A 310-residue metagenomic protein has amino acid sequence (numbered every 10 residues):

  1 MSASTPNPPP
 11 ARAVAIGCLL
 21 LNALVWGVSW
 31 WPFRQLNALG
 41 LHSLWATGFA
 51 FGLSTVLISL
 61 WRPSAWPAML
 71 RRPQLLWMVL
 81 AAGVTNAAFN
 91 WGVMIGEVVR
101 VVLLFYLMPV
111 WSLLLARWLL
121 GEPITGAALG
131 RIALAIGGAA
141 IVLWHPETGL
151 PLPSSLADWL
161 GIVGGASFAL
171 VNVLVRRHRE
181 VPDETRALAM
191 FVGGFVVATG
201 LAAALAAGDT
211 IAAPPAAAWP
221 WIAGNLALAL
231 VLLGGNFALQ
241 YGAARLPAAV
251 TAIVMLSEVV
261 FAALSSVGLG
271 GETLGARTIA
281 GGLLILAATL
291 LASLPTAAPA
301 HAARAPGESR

Functional and structural regions predicted by a protein language model:
M1-W45, A133-A140, L150-R177, G307-R310: Glycine-/small-residue-enriched transmembrane alpha-helix faces in small-molecule transporters and effluxers
V14-C18, S43-L60, R131-L134, L156-W159 (+2 more regions): Hydrophobic alpha-helical transmembrane segments of multi-pass integral membrane proteins, especially transporters
V14-N22, A65-A88, I132, S155-G164 (+3 more regions): Loop-to-transmembrane-helix transition segments
V28, A65-R100, F105, I141-V142 (+1 more regions): Specific transmembrane alpha-helical segments of multi-pass solute transporters/efflux pumps, especially DMT/EamA
L36, A46, G92-V93, L104 (+6 more regions): Hydrophobic/aromatic residues within transmembrane alpha-helices of multi-pass small-molecule transporters
I58, A127-P146, R277-T296: Hydrophobic transmembrane alpha-helices of multi-pass small-molecule transport proteins
R62-P63, M108-G130, V260-I279: C-terminal transmembrane-helix exit sites in multi-pass transporters
L103-L107, V175-G194, L232-G268: Helix-helix packing/entry segments at the starts of transmembrane helices
